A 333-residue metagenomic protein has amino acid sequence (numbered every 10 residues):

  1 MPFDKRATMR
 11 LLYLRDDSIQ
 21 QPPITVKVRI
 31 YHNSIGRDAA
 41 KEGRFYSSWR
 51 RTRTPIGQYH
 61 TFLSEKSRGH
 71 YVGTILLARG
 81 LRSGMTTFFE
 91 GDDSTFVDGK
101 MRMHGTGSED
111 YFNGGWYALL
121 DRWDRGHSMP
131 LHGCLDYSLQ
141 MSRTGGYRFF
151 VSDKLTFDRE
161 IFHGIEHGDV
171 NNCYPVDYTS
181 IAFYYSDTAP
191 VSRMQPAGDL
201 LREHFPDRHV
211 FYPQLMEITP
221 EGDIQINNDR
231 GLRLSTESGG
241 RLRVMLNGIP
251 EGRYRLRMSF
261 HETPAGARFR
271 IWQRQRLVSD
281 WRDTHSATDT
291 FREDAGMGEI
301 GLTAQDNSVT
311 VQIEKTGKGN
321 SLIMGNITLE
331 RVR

Functional and structural regions predicted by a protein language model:
M1-V210, F260: Beta-strand-centric surfaces of beta-sandwich/beta-rich domains
T95-V97, M103-S108, M194-R333: Extracytoplasmic
